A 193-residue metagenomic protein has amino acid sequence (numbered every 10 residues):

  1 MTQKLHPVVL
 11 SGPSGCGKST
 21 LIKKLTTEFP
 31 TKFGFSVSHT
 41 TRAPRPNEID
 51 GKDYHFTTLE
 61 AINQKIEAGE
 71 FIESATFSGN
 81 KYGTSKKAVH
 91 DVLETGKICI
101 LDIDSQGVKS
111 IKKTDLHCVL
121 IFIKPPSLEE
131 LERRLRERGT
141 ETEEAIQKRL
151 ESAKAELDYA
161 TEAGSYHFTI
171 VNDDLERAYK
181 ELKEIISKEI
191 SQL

Functional and structural regions predicted by a protein language model:
L10: Hydrophobic anchor at the beta1->P-loop junction of P-loop NTPases
P13: P-loop (Walker A) phosphate-binding loop of NTP-binding proteins
K18: Conserved lysine of the Walker
L21-K23: Post-Walker A alpha-helix
T26-F35: Post-Walker A helix-loop "phosphate-sensing" segment adjacent to the P-loop in P-loop NTPases
S38-C99, Q106: ATP-dependent small-molecule kinase phosphotransfer cores that center on conserved nucleotide phosphate-binding segments
C99-D104, K113-E137, V171: Conserved phosphate-donor/acceptor-positioning beta-strand/loop module used by diverse small-molecule
T140-K188: Small-molecule kinase domains that catalyze NTP-dependent phosphoryl transfer to phosphate-bearing small molecules
